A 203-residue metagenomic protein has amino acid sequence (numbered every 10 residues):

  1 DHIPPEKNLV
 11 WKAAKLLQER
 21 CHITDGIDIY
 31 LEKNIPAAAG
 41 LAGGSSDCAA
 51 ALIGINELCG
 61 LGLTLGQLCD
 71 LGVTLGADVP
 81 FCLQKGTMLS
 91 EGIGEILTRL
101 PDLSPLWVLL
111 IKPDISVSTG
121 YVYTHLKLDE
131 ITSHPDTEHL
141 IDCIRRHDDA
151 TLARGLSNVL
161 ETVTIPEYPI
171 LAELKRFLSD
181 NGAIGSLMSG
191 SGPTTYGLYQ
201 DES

Functional and structural regions predicted by a protein language model:
D1-I27, A38: N-terminal beta-alpha supersecondary unit
V10, A39-L65, F81: DPxDG-like acidic metal-binding loop motif
E19-D28, G54-T74, D201-S203: Phosphate-handling active-site elements
I27-G40, G182-S186: Short pre-catalytic strand/loop immediately N-terminal to key active-site residues, enriched for Gly-Thr
G43-G44, M188-P193: Glycine-rich beta-strand-to-loop/alpha-helix junction loops that act as flexible
G60-P101: Glycine/threonine-rich beta-strand-loop-alpha-helix active-site module that forms ligand/phosphate-binding
Q84, L89-G185, Q200-E202: Conserved, helical-rich catalytic subdomain that frames metal- and/or nucleotide-binding sites in enzyme alpha/beta
Y196-L198: Short hydrophobic/aromatic beta-strand micro-patches that form the beta-sheet surface supporting nucleotide- or nucleic
